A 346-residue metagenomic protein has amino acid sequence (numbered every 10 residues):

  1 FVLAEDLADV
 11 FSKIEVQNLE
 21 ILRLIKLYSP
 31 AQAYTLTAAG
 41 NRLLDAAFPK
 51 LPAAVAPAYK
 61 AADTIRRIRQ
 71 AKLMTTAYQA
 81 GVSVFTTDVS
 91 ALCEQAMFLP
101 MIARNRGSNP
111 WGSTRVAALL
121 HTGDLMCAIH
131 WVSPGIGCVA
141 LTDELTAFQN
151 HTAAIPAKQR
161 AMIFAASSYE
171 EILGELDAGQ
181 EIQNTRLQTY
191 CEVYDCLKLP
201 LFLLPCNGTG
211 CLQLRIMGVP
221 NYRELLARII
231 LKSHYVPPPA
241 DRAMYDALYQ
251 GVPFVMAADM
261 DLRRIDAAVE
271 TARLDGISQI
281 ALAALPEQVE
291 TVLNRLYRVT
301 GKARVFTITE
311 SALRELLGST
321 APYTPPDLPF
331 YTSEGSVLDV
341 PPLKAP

Functional and structural regions predicted by a protein language model:
F1-L3: Short capping segments at the starts of secondary-structure elements
E5-F11, A272-R273: Alpha-helix C-terminal capping segments
A8-L22, K26: Short amphipathic alpha-helical interaction segments
K26-L51: Accessory beta->alpha helical hairpin/"wing" motif in late/C-terminal subdomains of nucleic-acid enzymes
A33, D63-R66, Q180, F306: Intrinsic-disorder-associated interaction segments
A53-M74, R215-M217: A short, highly charged nucleic-acid-interacting micro-segment common to nuclease and nuclease-linked defense proteins
A71-P346: Electrostatic, structured charged patches in enzyme active sites and in nucleic-acid/phosphate-binding
